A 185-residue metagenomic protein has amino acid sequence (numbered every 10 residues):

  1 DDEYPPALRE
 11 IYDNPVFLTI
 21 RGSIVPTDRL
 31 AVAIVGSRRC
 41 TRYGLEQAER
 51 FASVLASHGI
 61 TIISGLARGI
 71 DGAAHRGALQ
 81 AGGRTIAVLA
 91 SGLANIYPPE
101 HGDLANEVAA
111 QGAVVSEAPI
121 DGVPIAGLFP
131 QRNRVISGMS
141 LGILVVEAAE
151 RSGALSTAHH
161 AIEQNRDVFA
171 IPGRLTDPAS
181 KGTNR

Functional and structural regions predicted by a protein language model:
D2-R185: Glycine-biased, small-residue-rich flexible motifs in mid-sequence functional cores and linkers
